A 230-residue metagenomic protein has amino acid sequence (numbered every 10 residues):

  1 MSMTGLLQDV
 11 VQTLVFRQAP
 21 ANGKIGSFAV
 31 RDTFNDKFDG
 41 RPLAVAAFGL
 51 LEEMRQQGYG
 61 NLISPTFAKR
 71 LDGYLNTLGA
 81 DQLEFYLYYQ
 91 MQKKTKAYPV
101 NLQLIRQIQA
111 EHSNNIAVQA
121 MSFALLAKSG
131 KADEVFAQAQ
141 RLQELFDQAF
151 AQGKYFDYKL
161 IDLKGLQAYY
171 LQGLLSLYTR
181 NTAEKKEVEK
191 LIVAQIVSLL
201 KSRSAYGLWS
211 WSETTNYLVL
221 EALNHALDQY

Functional and structural regions predicted by a protein language model:
M1-Y230: Preference for long, amphipathic alpha-helical scaffolds in soluble/luminal domains and all-alpha bundles
